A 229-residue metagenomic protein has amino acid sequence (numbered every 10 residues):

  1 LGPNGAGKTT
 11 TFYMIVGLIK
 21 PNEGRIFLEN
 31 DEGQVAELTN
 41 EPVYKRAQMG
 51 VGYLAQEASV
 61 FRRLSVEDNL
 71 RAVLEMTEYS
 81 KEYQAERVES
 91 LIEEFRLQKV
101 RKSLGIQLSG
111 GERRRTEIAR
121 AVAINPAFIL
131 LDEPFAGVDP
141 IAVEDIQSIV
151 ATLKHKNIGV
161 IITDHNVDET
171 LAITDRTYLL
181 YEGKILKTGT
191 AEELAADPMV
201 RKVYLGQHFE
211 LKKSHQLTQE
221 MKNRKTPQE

Functional and structural regions predicted by a protein language model:
V16: Helix-to-loop junction immediately C-terminal to a conserved catalytic motif
R25-Q48: ABC ATPase NBD Q-loop/coupling interface
L64-R71: Short coil-to-helix segment of the ABC ATPase nucleotide-binding domain corresponding to the Q-loop/switch region
E82-V100, Q147-A151: Conserved ABC ATPase "signature" region
L104-L108, E112: Conserved ABC ATPase signature
N125: Conserved catalytic motifs of ABC-family nucleotide-binding domains
I129-E133: Catalytic Walker B motif of ABC-type/P-loop ATPase nucleotide-binding domains
